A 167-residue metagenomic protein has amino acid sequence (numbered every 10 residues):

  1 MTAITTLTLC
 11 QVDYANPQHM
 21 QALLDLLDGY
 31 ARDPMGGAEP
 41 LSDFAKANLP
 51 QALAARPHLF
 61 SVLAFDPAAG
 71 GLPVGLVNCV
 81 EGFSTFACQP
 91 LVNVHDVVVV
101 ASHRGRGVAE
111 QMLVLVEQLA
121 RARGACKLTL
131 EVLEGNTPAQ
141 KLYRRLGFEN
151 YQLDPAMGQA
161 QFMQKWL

Functional and structural regions predicted by a protein language model:
M1-Q21, D25, R32: Conserved N-terminal entry element of GNAT/NAT acetyltransferase domains
A3-L9, G124-L167: C-terminal "cap" of GNAT-fold acetyltransferases
Q51-L63, N93: A short helix-loop-beta-strand connector motif used in the catalytic cores of GNAT acetyltransferases and, in some
L59-V77: Conserved beta-hairpin
D66, C79-F86: A conserved beta-strand-loop-helix scaffold within acyl/acetyltransferase catalytic domains
Q89-A101: Conserved acetyl-CoA binding element of GNAT-fold acetyltransferases
V99, G105-Q118, K141-R145: Conserved acetyl-CoA-binding loop-helix of GNAT-fold acetyltransferases
